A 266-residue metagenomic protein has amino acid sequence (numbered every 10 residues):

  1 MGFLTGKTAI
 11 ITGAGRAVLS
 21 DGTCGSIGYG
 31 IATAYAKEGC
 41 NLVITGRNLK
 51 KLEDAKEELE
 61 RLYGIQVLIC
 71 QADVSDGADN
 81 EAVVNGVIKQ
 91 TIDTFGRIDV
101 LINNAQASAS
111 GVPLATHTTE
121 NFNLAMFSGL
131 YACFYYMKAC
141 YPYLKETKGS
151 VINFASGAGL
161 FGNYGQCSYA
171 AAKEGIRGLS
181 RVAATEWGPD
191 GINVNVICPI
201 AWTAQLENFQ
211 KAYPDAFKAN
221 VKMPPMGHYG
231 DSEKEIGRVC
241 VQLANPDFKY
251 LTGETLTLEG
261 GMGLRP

Functional and structural regions predicted by a protein language model:
G2-L42: Canonical Rossmann dinucleotide-binding motif of NAD(H)/NADP(H)-dependent dehydrogenases/reductases, specifically
F3, Y143, Y229-L258, G263-L264: C-terminal substrate-recognition "lid" of short-chain dehydrogenase/reductases
S20, G111, F161, K222-M223 (+2 more regions): Short C-terminal tail/terminal secondary-structure segment of NAD(P)H-dependent dehydrogenase/reductase domains
V112-L114, T118-N123, F217-N220: Substrate-binding pocket helix/loop in short-chain dehydrogenase/reductase
M137, A172, S180: Active-site helix of classical SDR
S156: Residue(s) in the substrate-gating loop at a strand-loop-helix junction that position the organic substrate next
G188, N193, L251-G253: Short, small/polar-rich loop/turn modules that mediate ligand/substrate recognition or access, typified
